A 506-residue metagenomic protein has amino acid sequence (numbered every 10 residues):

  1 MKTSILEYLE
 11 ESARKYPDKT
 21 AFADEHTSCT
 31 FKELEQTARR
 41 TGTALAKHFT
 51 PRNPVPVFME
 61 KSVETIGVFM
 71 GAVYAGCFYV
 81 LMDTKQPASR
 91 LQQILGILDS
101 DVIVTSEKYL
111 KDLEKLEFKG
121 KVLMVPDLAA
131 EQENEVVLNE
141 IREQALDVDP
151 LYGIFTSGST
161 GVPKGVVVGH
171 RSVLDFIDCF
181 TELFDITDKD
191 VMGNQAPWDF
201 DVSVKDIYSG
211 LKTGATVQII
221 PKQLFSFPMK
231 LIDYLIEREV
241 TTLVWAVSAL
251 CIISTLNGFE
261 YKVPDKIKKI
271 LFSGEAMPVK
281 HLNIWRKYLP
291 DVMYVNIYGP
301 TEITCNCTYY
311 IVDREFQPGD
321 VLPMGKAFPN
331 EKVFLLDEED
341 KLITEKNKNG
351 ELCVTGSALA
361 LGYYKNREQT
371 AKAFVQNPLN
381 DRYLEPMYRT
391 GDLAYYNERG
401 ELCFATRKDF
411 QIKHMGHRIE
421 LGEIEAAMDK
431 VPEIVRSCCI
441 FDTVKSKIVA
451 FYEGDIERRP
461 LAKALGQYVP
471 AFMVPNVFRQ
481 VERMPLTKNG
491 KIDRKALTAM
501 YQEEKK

Functional and structural regions predicted by a protein language model:
M1-G153, V168, D175, P278-L282 (+2 more regions): AMP-binding/adenylate-forming domain of the ANL superfamily
S4-L6, A88-R90, I103-L116, K121-E143 (+3 more regions): AMP-dependent adenylate-forming
T27, M59-V63, C77-L95, E107-Y109 (+4 more regions): ATP-dependent adenylate-forming carboxylate-activation enzymes
M59-S62, D83, I186, A196-F200 (+2 more regions): Conserved AMP-binding
V68-V73, V173, S209-L211, F478: Short hydrophobic alpha-helical segments of the AMP-binding
L138-F155, V162, I186-M192, W198: Conserved pre-ATP/AMP-binding loop-to-beta segment of ANL
K164-G193, D201-T241: Conserved AMP-binding/adenylation subdomain of ANL enzymes
K212-A215, V240-V244, S254-V321, P329-K332: Gly/Ser/Thr-rich phosphate-binding loop
